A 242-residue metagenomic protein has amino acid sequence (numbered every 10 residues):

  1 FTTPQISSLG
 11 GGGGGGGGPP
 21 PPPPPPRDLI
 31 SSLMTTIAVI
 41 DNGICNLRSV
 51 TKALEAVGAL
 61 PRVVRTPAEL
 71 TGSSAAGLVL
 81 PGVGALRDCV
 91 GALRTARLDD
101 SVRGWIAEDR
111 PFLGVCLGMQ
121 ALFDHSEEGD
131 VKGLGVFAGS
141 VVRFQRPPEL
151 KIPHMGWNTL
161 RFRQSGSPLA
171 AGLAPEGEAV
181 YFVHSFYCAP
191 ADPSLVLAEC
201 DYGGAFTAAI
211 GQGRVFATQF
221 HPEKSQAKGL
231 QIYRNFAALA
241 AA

Functional and structural regions predicted by a protein language model:
G11-P24: Intrinsically disordered, low-complexity regions enriched in glycine and serine
M34-A38: Extreme N-terminal starter segment of soluble prokaryotic enzymes
R62-S73: Short acidic low-complexity segments
G72-L80: Short acidic/histidine-rich motifs immediately flanking catalytic phosphotransfer sites in two-component signaling
V83-W157: Cysteine-nucleophile active-site neighborhood
D124-Y202: Pocket-forming structural segment of enzyme catalytic cores
G204-G211: Short, surface-exposed beta-strand/loop micro-motifs that present aromatic residues
T218-A242: Acyltransferase
